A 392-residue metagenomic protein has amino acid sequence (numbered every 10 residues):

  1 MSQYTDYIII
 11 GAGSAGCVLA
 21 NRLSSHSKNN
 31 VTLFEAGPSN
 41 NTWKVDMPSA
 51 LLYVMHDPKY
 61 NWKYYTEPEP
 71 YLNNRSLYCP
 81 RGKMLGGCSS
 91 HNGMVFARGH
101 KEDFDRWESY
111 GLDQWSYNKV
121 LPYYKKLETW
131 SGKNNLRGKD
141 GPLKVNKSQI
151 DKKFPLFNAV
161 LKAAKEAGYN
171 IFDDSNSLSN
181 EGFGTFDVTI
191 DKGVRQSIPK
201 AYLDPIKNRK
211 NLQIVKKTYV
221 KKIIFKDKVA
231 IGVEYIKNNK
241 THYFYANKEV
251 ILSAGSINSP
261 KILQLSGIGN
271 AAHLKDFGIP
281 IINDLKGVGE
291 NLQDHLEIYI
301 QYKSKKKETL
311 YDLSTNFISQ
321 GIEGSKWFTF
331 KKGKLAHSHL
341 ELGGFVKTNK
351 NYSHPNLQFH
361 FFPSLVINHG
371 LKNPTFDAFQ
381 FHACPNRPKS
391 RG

Functional and structural regions predicted by a protein language model:
M1-K126, L285, H295-S304: N-terminal glycine-rich phosphate/pyrophosphate-binding loop and immediately adjacent elements
C17-N21, K200, P260, Q264: Short, hydrophobic alpha-helix immediately C-terminal to the catalytic nucleophile
N30, G37-T42, I223-K226, G232-I322: Glycine-rich loop(s) and the adjacent beta-strand/alpha-helix scaffold that form part
A50-L51, K63, F183-D191, V215-V229 (+1 more regions): A glycine-rich dinucleotide-binding beta-alpha-beta segment and adjacent secondary-structure elements that constitute
E108-A230, I236, Y299-I322: Conserved redox-cofactor binding core of oxidoreductases
Q301-G392: FAD cofactor-binding and catalytic pocket of flavoenzymes
